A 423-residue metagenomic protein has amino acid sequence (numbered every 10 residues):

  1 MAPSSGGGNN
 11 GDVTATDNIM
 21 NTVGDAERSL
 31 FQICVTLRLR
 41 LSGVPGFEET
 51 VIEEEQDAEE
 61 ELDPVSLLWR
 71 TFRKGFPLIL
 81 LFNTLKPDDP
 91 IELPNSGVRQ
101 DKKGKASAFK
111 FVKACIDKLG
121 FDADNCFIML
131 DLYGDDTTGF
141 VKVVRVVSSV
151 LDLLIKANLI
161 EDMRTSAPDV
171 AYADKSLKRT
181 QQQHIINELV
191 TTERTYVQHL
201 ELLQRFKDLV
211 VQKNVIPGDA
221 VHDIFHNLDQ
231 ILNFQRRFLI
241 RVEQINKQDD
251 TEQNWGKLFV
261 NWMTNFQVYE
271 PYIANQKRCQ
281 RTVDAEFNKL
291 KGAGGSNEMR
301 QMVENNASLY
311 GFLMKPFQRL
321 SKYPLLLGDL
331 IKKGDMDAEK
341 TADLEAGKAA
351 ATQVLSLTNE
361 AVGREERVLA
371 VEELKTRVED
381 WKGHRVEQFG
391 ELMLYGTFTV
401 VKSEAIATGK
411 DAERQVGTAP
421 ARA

Functional and structural regions predicted by a protein language model:
M1-E387: An all-alpha helical bundle fold corresponding to the catalytic cores of small-GTPase guanine nucleotide exchange
F389-A423: Structured beta-rich ligand-binding regulatory domains in large eukaryotic signaling proteins
